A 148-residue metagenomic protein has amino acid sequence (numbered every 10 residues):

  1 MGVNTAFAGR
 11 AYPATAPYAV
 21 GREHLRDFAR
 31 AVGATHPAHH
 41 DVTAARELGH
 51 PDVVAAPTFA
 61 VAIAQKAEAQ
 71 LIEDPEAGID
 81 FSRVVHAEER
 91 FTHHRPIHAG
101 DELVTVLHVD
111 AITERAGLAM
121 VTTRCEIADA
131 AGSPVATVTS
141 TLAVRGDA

Functional and structural regions predicted by a protein language model:
M1-A6, E88, T92-A148: HotDog/MaoC-like acyl-thioester-processing domains
M1-E88: Hot-dog-fold acyl-thioester-processing enzymes
